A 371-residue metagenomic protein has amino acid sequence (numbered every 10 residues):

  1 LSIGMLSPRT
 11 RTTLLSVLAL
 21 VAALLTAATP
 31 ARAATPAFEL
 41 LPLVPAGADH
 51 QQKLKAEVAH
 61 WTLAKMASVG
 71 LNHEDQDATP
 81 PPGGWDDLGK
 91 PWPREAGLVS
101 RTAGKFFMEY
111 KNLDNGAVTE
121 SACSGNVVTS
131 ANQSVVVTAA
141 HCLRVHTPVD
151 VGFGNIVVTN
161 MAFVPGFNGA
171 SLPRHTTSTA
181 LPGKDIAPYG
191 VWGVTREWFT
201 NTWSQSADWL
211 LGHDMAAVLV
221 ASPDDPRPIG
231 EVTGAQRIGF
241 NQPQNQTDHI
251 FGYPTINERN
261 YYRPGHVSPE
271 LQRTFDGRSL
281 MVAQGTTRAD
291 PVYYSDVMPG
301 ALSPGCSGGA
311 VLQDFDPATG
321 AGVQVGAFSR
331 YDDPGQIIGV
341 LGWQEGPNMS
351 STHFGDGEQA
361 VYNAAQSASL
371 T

Functional and structural regions predicted by a protein language model:
L1-A34: Secretory targeting and sorting signals
A33-T129, L370-T371: Protease-domain processing segments flanking chymotrypsin-fold serine proteases, especially trypsin-like
G89-R101, F107-A117, V128-T129, N155-R227: Conserved catalytic-core segment of clan PA serine endopeptidases
E95-G169, G277-D290, P299, A321: Catalytic histidine site
F106, G125, T138, F163 (+4 more regions): Terminal peptide-recognition signature
L211-M215, V220-D296: Chymotrypsin/trypsin-fold serine protease catalytic domain
D225, V325, P334-T371: C-terminal cap/linker of serine protease catalytic domains
G300-A327: Catalytic nucleophile loop of clan PA
